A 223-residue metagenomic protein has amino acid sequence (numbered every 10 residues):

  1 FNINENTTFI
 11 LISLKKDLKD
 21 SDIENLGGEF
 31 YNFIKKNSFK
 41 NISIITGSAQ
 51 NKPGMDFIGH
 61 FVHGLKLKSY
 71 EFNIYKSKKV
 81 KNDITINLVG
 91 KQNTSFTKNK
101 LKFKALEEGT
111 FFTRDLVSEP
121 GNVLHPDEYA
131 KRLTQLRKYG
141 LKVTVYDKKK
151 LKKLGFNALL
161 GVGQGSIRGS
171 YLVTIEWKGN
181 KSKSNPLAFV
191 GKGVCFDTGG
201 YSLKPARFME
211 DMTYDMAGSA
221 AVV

Functional and structural regions predicted by a protein language model:
F1-G193: Short amphipathic alpha-helical segment within the helicase RecA-like ATPase core that mediates nucleic-acid
L133, L187-F189, S202-V223: Alpha-helical metal-binding/catalytic segments enriched in His/Glu/Asp
